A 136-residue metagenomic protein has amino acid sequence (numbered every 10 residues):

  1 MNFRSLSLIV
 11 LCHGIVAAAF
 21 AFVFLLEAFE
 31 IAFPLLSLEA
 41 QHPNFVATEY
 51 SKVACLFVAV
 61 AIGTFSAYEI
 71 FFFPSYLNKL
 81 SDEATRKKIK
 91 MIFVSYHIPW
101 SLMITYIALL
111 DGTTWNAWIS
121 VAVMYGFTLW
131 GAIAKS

Functional and structural regions predicted by a protein language model:
N2-I15, R86-I89: Interfacial segments of alpha-helical transmembrane regions
V16-A54: Hydrophobic transmembrane helix segments
A18, E49-Y76, I92-Y96: Core segments of alpha-helical transmembrane spans in multipass integral membrane proteins
P43-A47, L80-M91: Juxtamembrane helix-capping/reentrant segments at transmembrane boundaries
Y68, R86-T105, V123-F127: Hydrophobic alpha-helical membrane segments
E69-R86, A108-L109: Juxtamembrane helix-break-helix junctions at the cytosolic face of small multi-pass alpha-helical membrane proteins
S101-I119: Membrane-helix boundary connector in multi-pass membrane proteins
Y125-S136: Membrane-water interface at the C-terminal end of transmembrane alpha helices
